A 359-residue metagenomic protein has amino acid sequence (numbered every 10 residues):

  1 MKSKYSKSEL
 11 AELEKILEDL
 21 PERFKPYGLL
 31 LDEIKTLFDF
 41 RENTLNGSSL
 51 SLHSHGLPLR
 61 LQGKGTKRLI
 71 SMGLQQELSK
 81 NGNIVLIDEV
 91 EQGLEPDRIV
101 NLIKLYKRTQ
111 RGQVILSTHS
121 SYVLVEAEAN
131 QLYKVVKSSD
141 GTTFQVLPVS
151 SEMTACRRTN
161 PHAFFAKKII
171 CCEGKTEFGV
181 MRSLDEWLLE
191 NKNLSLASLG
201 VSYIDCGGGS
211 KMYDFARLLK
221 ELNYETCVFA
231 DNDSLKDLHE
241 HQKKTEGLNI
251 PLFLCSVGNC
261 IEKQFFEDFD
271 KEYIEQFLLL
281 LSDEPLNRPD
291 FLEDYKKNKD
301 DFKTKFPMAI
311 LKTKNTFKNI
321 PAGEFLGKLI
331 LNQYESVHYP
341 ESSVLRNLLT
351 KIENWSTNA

Functional and structural regions predicted by a protein language model:
M1-I70, L74-I84, L238: Extended helical coiled-coil dimerization/tether regions that scaffold and oligomerize large DNA-maintenance assemblies
Y5-E12, I16, L61-K64, E91-L94 (+4 more regions): Catalytic cores of large soluble enzymes that bind and process phosphate-bearing ligands
I34-L50, L124-Y133, F178-L188: Short, compositionally biased "basic patch" segments
K35, S51-H53, L61, L86 (+6 more regions): Structured core elements
D39-R41, L57, Q75, V90 (+4 more regions): An acidic- and aromatic-residue-enriched active-site/binding cleft used to recognize and process polar
N46-A163, E240, V344-N358: Switch/communication elements of ASCE P-loop NTPase nucleotide-binding domains
H162-I170, T176-A359: Acidic, Mg2+-coordinating catalytic modules of nucleic-acid enzymes
